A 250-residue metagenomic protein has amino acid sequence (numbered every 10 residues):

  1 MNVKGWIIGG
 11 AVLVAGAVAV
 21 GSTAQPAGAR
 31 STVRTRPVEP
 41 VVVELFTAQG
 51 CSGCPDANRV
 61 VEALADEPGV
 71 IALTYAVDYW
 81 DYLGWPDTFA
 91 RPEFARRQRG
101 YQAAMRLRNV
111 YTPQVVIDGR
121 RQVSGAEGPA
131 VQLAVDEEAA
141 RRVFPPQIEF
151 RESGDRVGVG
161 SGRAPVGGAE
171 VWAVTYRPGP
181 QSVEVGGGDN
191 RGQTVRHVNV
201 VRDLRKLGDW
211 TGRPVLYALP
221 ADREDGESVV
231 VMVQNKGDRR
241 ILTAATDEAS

Functional and structural regions predicted by a protein language model:
V3-W6, L13-M105, N109: Active-site-proximal cofactor/substrate-binding loop regions of enzyme domains
Y75-D78, D118, S153: Short loop/turn motifs enriched for small/polar and acidic residues
L83, D118-R121: Charged, low-complexity surface segments at secondary-structure and domain boundaries
T88-T112, R120-S250: Short, conserved sequence motifs used for protein processing/export or organelle targeting and for catalysis
V115: Ligand-binding face of N-terminal immunoglobulin V-set domains in extracellular IgSF glycoproteins
